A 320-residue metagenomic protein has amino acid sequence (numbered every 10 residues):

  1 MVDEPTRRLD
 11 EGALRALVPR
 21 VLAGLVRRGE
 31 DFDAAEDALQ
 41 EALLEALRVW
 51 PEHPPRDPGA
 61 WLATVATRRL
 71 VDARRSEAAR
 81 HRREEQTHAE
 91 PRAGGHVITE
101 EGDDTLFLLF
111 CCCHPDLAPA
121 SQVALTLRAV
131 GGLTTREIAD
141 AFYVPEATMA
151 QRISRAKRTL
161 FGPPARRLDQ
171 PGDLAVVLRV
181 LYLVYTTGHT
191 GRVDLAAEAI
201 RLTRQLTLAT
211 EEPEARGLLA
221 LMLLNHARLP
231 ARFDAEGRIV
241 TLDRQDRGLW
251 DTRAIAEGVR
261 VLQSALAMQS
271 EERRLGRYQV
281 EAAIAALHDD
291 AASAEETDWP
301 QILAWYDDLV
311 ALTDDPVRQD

Functional and structural regions predicted by a protein language model:
M1-A23, D33-E36, L168-R179: A short, charge-rich alpha-helical start-of-domain segment used by transcription regulators
A13, L17, V21, A42 (+3 more regions): Residue-level preference for hydrophobic side chains embedded in well-ordered alpha helices
V18, L22, G29, L43 (+1 more regions): C-terminal flanking helix
D37-L44, R48, R56-R68, Q151 (+1 more regions): Structural recognition of an alpha-helix C-terminal capping motif at a helix-to-coil junction
L39, W50, A66, R74 (+3 more regions): DNA major-groove recognition helix of helix-turn-helix
H53, T64-E85: Arg/Lys-rich amphipathic alpha helix in sigma70-family domain 2
H81-E137, V144-D307: Amphipathic helix-loop-helix modules that constitute alpha-helical solenoid scaffolds
